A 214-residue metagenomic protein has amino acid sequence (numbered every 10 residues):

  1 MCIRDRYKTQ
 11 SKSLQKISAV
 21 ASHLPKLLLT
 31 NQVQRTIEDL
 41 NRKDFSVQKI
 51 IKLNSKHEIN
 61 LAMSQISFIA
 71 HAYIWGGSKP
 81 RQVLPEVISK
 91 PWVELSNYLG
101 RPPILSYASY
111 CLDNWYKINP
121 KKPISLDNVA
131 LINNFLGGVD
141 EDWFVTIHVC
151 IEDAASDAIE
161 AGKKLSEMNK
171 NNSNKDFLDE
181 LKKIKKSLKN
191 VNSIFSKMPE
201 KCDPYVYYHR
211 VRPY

Functional and structural regions predicted by a protein language model:
M1-D5: Conserved small/polar residues in nucleotide/adenosyl-binding loops
R6-S13, A19-S22: N-terminal regions that are enriched for targeting/export leaders and immediately downstream pro/stem segments
A21, L27-Q34, D39, D44-N54: The feature captures two recurrent sequence modes
N41-A130: Long, charged all-alpha helical bundle/coiled-coil segments in cytosolic proteins
I50-E58, V139-C150, D176-K183, D203: Non-transmembrane, amphipathic alpha-helical segments
D127-V145, A161-N172, D179: Short, charged/polar, low-complexity loop and linker segments that flank or interrupt alpha-helical bundles
H148-G162, L188: Hydrophobic faces of stable alpha-helices that mediate helix-helix packing
L178-Y214: Extended amphipathic alpha-helical segments with heptad-repeat/coiled-coil character used for oligomerization, fusion
